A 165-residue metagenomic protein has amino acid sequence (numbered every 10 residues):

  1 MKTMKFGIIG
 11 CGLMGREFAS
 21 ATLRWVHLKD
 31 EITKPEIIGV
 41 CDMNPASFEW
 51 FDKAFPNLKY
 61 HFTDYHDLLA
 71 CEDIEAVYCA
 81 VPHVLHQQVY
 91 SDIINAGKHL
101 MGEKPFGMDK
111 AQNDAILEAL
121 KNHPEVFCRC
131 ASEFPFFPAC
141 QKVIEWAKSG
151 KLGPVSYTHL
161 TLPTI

Functional and structural regions predicted by a protein language model:
M1-P56: N-terminal Rossmann-like dinucleotide-binding module
K2-M4, V126, S156: Nucleotide donor/acceptor-binding cores
I37, L58, I74, L152-V155: Local beta-strand N-terminus motif with an aromatic residue
K59-D64: Conserved SAM-binding strand-loop segment of SAM-dependent methyltransferases
A76, P82-H83, Q87-E133, G150 (+1 more regions): Beta-strand-loop-alpha-helix segment that lines the small-molecule cofactor/substrate pocket of alpha/beta enzymes
F136-Y157: Oxidoreductase and adenylate-handling cofactor-binding alpha/beta cores
T158-T164: Conserved small/polar residues in nucleotide/adenosyl-binding loops
